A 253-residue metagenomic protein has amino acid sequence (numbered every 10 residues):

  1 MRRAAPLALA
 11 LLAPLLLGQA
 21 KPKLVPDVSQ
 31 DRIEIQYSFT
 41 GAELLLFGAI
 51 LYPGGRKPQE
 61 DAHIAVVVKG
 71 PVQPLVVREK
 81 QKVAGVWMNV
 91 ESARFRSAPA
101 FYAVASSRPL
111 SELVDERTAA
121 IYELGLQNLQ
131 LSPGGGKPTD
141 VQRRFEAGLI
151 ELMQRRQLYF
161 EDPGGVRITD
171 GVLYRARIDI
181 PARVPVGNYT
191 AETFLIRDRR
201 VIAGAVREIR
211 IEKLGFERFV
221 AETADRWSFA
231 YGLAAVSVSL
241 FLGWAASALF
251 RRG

Functional and structural regions predicted by a protein language model:
A8-L15: Bacterial N-terminal signal peptides
P22-Y37: N-terminal edge beta-strand
I33-A42, G55-P58, V76, E91-R96 (+2 more regions): Short, solvent-exposed beta-strand/turn "edge" segments of beta-rich domains on protein surfaces
I50-P53: Short solvent-exposed capping/turn motifs at the termini of beta-strands
K82-P181: Membrane-proximal low-complexity regions enriched in glycine and acidic/polar residues
D179, I202-G232: Short, aromatic-rich amphipathic segments at membrane interfaces that lie adjacent to a transmembrane helix or signal
R183-K213: Extended, hydrophilic extramembrane loops/domains of integral membrane proteins
S239-G253: Juxtamembrane interface at the cytosolic side of transmembrane helices
